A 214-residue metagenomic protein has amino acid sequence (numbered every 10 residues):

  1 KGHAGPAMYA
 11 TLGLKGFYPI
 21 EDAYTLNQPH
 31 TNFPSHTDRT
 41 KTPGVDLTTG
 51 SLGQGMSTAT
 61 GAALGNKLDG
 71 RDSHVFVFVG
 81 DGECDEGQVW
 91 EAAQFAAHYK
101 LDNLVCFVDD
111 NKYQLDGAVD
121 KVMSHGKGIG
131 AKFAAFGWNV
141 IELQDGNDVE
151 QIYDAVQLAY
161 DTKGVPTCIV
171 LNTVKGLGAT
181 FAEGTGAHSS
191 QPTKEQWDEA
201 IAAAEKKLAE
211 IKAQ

Functional and structural regions predicted by a protein language model:
K1-Y99: Cofactor-binding active-site loop characterized by glycine-rich and histidine/acidic residues
H3-A4, N111-K112, T173-G176: Glycine-rich beta-alpha junction loops
Y9-L12, D38, Q88-W90, D116-D120 (+2 more regions): Short acidic, glycine/serine/threonine-rich loops at helix termini
G70-S73, D120-A155, L208-A213: Conserved thiamine diphosphate
S73-V77, L104, V165-L171: Generic beta-sheet signal
E86-N111, C168-V170: A short alpha/beta connector and helix-capping loop motif
D102-M123, A131: Histidine/lysine/aspartate-rich catalytic loop segments that bind and position anionic ligands
V149, Y153-Q214: Glycine/aspartate-rich loop-and-adjacent alpha/beta segment that forms the canonical ThDP
